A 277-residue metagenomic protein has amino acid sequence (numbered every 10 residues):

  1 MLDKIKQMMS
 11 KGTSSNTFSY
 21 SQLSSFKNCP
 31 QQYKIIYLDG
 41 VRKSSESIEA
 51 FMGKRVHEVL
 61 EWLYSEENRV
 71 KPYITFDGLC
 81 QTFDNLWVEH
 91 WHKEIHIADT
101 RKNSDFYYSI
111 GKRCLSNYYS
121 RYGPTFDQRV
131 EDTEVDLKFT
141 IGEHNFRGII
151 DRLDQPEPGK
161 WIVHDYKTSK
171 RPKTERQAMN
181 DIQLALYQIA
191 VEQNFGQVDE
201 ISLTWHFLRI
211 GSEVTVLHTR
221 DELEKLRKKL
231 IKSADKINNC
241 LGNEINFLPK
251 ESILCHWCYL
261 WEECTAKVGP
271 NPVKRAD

Functional and structural regions predicted by a protein language model:
M1, T17, D77, P158 (+1 more regions): Metal-dependent nuclease catalytic regions and adjoining charged, substrate-binding loops involved in nucleic-acid end
M1-F18, D136: Long, acidic, intrinsically disordered low-complexity segments
L23-S24, N28-N68, Y108, K112 (+1 more regions): Nuclease catalytic cores
K27-K34, K54-H57, I74-I95, V198-L208: Short, compositionally biased low-complexity segments
P30-K43, H90-I95, V163, S169 (+1 more regions): Short amphipathic alpha-helical segments and their helix-coil junctions
I48, M52, Y107, N180-Q183 (+1 more regions): Hydrophobic (often cysteine-bearing) scaffold residues that line and stabilize catalytic clefts of nucleotide/cofactor
V59-T133: A non-catalytic, helix-rich entry segment at domain boundaries
Q128-V130, V135-K228, K232: Mg2+/Mn2+-dependent nuclease catalytic core
